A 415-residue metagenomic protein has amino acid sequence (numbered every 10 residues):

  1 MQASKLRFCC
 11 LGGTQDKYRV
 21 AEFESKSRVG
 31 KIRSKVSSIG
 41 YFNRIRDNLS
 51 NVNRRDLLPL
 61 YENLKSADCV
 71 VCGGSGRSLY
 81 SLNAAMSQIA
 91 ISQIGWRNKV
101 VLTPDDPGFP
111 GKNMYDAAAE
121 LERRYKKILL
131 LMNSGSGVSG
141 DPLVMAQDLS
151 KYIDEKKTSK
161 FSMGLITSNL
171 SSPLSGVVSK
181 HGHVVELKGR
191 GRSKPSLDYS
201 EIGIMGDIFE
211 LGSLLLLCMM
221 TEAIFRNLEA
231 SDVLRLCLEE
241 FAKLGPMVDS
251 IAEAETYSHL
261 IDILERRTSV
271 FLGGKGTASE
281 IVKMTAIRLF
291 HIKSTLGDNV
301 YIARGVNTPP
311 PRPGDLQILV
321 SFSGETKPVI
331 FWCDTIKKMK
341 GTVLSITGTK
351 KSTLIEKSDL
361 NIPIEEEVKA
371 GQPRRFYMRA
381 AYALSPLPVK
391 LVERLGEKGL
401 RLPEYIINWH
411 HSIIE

Functional and structural regions predicted by a protein language model:
M1-N48, M205-I208, G212-L215, M219-L244: Cofactor-/ligand-binding subdomain signature composed of acidic, glycine-rich, tryptophan-containing flexible loops
Y41, I45-N48, L60, A85 (+3 more regions): A ubiquitous structural signal for well-ordered alpha-helices
R46-V52, G135, P246-A252, T295-G297 (+1 more regions): Short, flexible loop segments at the rims of nucleotide/cofactor-binding pockets, characterized by
N48-S66, V248-R266: A short, well-structured juxtamembrane/interface segment
D68-S75, Y80, V233-E253, E265-E280: Glycine-rich phosphate/diphosphate-binding loops and the adjacent beta-loop-alpha structural elements that coordinate
D68-T221, K275, I281-E397: Glycine-rich phosphate-binding loops that contact phosphosugars or nucleotide phosphates
G191-L217, T221-E253, V392-E415: Internal, active-site/partner-interface "lid" segment
